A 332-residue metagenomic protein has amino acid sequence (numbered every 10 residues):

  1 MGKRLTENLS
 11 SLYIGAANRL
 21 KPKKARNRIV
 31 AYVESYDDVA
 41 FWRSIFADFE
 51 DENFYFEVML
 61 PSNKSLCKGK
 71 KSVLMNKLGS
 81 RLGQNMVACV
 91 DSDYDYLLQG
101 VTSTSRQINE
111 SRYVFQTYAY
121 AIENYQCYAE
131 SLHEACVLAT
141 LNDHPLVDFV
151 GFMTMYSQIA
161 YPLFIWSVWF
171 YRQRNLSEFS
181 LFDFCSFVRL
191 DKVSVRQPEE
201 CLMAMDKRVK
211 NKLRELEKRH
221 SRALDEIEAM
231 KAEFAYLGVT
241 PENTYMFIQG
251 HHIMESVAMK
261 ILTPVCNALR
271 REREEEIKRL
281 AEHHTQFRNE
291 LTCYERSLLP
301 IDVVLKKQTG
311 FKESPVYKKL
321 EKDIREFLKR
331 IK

Functional and structural regions predicted by a protein language model:
M1-K332: Acidic, divalent-metal-binding catalytic cores of TOPRIM and closely related two-metal-ion phosphodiester/pyrophosphate
